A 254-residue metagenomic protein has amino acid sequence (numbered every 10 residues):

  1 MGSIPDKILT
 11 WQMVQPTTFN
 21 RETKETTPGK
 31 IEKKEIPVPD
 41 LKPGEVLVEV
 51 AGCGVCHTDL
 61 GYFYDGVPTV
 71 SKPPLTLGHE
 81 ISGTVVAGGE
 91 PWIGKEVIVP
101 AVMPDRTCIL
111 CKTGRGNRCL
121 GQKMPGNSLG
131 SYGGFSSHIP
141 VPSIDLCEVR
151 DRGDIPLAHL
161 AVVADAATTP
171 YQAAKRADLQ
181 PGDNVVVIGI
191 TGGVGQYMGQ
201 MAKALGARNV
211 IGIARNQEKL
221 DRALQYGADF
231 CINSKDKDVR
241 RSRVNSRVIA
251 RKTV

Functional and structural regions predicted by a protein language model:
M1-T18: Eukaryotic N-terminal low-complexity, Ser/Thr- and Lys/Arg-rich leader segments that predominantly function as
I8, K95, G182-D183, R208: Nucleotide donor/acceptor-binding cores
T27-P37: Short glycine/threonine/proline-enriched tight-turn/helix- or strand-capping micro-motif at secondary-structure
P37-C53, G66-K112, Y132, R150-G153: Glycine-rich beta-strand-centered segment in the early N-terminal region that forms part of a ligand/cofactor-binding
T58-Y64: Cytochrome P450 core scaffold surrounding the K-helix E-X-X-R motif and the conserved "meander" helix-loop region
D105-G189: NAD(P)H dinucleotide-binding glycine-rich loop of Rossmann-like/cofactor-binding domains, especially the beta1-alpha1
V187, K203-V254: Adenosine-nucleotide cofactor-binding segment
G195-Q196: N-terminal Rossmann-fold NAD(P) dinucleotide-binding loop
